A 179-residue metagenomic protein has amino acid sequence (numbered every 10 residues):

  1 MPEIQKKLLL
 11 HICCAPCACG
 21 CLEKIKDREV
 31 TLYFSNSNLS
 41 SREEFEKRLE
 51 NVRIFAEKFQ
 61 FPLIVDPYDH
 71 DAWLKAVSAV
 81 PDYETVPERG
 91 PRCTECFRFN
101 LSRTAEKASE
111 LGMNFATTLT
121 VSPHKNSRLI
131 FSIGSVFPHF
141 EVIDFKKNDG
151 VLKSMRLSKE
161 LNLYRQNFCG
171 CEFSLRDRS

Functional and structural regions predicted by a protein language model:
P2-S179: Nucleotide-activated chemistry modules centered on ATP-dependent adenylation/adenylyltransferase
